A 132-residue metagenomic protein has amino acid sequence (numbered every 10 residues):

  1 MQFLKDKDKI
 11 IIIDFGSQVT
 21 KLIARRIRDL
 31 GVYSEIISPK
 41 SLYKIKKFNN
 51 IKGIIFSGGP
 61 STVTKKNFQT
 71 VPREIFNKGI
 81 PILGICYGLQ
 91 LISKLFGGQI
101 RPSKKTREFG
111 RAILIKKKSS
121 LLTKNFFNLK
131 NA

Functional and structural regions predicted by a protein language model:
M1-I12, E35, L42, F56: Generic start-of-chain signal for non-secretory N-termini
K9-L30: Short, charged N-terminal beta->alpha structural module
I13-F15, P39, Y87: Cofactor-binding loop segments of dinucleotide-utilizing enzymes, especially the Rossmann-like FAD- and NAD(P)+-binding
Q18, L42, Q90: Conserved Rossmann-like nucleotide-cofactor binding loop
R25-G31, F48-F126: Cysteine-nucleophile active-site neighborhood
R28-I45: A short, well-structured beta->alpha microelement
S34-I36, I100, A132: Generic structural signal for residues in well-ordered beta-strands
